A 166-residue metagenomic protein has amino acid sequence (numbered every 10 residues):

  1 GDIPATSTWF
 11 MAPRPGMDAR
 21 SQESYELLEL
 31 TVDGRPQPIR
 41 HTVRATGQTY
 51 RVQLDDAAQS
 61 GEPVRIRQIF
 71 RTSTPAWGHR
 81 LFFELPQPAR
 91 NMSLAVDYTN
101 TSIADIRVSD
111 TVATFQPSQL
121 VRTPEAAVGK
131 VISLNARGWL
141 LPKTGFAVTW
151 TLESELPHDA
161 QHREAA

Functional and structural regions predicted by a protein language model:
G1-A166: Lumenal/extracellular ectodomains and adaptor appendage modules of the eukaryotic vesicle/secretory system
